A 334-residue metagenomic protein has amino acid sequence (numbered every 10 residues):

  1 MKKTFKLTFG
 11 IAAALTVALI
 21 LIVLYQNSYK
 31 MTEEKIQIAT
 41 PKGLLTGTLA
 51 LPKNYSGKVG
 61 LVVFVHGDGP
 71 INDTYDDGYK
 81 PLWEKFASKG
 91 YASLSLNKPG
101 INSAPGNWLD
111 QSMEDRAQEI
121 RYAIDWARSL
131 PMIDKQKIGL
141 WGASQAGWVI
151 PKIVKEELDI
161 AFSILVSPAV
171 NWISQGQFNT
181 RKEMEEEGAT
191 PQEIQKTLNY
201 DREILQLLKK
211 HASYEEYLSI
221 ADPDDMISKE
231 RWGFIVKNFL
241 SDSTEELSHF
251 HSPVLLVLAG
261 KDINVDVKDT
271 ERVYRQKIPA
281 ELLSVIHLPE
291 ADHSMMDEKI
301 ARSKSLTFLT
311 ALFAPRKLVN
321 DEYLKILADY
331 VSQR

Functional and structural regions predicted by a protein language model:
V23-G57: N-terminal cap/lid segment of alpha/beta-hydrolase-fold proteins
K58-G67: Short beta-strand element of the alpha/beta-hydrolase
N72-L82, K98: The serine-hydrolase catalytic nucleophile loop
W83-S103: Conserved alpha/beta-hydrolase
D110-L130: Alpha/beta-hydrolase active-site loop
I164-E246: Accessory cap/linker subdomain of secreted extracellular hydrolases
F250, L256-L258: Short beta-strand/loop motif that positions the catalytic acidic residue of the alpha/beta-hydrolase fold
S252, D266-Q276: Short alpha-helix in the alpha/beta-hydrolase fold that links the catalytic acid
